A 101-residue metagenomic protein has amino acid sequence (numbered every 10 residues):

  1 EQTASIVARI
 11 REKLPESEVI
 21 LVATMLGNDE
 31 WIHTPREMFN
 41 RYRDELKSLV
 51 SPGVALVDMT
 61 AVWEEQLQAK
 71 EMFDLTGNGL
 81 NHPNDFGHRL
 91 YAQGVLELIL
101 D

Functional and structural regions predicted by a protein language model:
E1-Q2, M38: Alpha-helix N-cap/loop-to-helix boundary motif
T3-A8, R43: Generic structural signal for well-ordered alpha-helices, preferentially at hydrophobic/aromatic core positions
V7, R11-E12, K47-S51: N-terminal cationic-hydrophobic initiation segments that often serve targeting/anchoring roles
E12-V19: A short helix->loop->beta-strand "cap" motif at the edges of active sites that frequently abuts
T24-D101: Catalytic His-Asp segment of secreted/periplasmic serine-dependent ester chemistry enzymes
